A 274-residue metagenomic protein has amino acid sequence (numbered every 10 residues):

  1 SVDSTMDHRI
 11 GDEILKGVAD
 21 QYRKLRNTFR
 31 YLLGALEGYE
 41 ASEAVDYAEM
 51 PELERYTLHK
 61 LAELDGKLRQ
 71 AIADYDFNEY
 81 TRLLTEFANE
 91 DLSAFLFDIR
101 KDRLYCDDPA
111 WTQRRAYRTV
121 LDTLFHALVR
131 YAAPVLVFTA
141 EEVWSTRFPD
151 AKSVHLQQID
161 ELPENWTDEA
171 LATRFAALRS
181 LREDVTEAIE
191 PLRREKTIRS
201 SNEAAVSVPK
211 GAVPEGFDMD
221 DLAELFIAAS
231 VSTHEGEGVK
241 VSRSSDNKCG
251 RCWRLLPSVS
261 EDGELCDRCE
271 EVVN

Functional and structural regions predicted by a protein language model:
S1-M50, F148-P149, E195-I198: Catalytic adenosine-cofactor/nucleotide-binding cores of aminoacyl-tRNA synthetases and other
S1-V2, D20-L33, E52-L64, R82-L104: Core structural elements
S4-D20, D74, N78-R82, N165 (+1 more regions): Conserved phosphate-binding loops in nucleotide/dinucleotide-binding enzymes
H8-L33, R82-T85, A116-F138: Structured ligand/cofactor/substrate-binding pocket environments in proteins
Y39-R69, F97-A188, L192-K210, G238-K240 (+1 more regions): Acidic, turn-prone loop/beta-hairpin segments
E195, E203-N247: A broadly conserved sequence feature marking short terminus-proximal activation segments in nucleic acid-centric
C249-C252, C266-C269: Short cysteine-rich clusters marking metal-coordination/redox-active sites
R254-S260, N274: Short functional micro-motifs and their immediate structural scaffolds
